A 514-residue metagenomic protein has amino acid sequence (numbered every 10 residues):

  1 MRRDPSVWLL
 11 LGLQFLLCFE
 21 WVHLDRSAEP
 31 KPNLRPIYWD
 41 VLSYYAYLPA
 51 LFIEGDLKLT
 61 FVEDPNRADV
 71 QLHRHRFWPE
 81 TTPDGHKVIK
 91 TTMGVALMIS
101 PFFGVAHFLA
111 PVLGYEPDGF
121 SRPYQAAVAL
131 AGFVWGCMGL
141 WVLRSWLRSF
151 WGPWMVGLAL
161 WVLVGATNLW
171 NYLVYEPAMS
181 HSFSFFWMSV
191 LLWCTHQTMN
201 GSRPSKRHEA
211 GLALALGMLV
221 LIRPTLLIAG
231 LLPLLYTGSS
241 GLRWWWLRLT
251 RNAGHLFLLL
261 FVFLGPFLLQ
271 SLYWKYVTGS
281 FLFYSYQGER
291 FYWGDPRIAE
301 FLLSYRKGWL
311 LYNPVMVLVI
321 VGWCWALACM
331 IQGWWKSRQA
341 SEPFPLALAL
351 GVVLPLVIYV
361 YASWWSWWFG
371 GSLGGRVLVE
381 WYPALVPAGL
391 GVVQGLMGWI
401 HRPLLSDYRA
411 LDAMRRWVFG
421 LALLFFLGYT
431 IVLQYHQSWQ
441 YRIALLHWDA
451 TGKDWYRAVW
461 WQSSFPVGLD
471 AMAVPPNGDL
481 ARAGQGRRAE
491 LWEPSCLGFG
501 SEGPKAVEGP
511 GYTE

Functional and structural regions predicted by a protein language model:
M1-S27, V128, M138, R148-S149 (+5 more regions): Start-transfer (signal-anchor) and selected internal transmembrane alpha helices of multi-pass inner/ER membrane
R2, I228-L264, V321-Q339: Perimembrane helix-loop-helix junctions
L11-F15, A159-V164, G211-L214, G238 (+2 more regions): Transmembrane alpha-helix segments characteristic of polytopic inner-membrane glycan-assembly/cell-envelope
S27-I37, V41, I53-L130, N171 (+2 more regions): Interfacial juxtamembrane loops and adjacent helix segments that form the catalytic/substrate-binding surfaces
L48, L160-W161, R207-R223, G230-L235 (+1 more regions): Membrane-interface alpha helices of multi-pass inner-membrane proteins
P111-D118, M138-T167, F186, S202-R207: Transmembrane-helix signature of polytopic, membrane-embedded enzymes that assemble or transfer cell-envelope glycans
F183-R203, H208-L216, A384-A388: Specific aromatic-rich, kink-prone transmembrane helix
L232, Y236-S239, A253-G322, L350-Y361 (+1 more regions): Membrane-lumen/periplasm interface segments of specific transmembrane helices in polyprenyl phosphate-linked
